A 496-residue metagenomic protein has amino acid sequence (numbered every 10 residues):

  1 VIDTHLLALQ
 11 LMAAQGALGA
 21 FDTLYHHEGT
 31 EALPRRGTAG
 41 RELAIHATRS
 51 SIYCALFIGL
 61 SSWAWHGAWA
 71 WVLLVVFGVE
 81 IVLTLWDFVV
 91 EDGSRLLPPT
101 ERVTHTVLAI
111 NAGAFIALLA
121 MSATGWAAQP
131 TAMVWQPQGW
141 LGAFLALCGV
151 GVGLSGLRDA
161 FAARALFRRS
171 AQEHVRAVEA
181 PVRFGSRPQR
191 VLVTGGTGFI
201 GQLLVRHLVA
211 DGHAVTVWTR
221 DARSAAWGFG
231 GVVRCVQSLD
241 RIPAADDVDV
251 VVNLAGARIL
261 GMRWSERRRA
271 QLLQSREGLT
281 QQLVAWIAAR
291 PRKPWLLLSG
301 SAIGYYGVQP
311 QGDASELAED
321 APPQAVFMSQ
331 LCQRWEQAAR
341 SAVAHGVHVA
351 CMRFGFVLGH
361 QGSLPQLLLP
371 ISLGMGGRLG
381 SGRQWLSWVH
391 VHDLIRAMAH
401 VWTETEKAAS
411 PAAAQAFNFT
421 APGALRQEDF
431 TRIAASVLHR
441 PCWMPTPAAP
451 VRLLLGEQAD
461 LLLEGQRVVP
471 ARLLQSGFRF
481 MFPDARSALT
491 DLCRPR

Functional and structural regions predicted by a protein language model:
A171-Q189, D460-R496: C-terminal amphipathic/interface module of NAD(P)-dependent oxidoreductases and related NAD-binding regulators
P181-R190, E404-E457, T490, R496: Mid/C-terminal beta-alpha module of Rossmann-like enzyme folds, strongest in SDR-family dehydrogenases/epimerases
Q189-D211: N-terminal Rossmann NAD(P)H-binding glycine-rich loop of SDR-like oxidoreductase domains
R223-T280: NAD(P)H-binding glycine-rich loop region in Rossmannoid oxidoreductase-like domains and their noncatalytic homologs
R269, Q281-V326: Conserved Rossmann-fold NAD(P)-dependent oxidoreductase catalytic core, especially the SDR/UDP-sugar
S301, Q337-H360: Conserved beta-loop-beta element that borders a ligand/cofactor-binding pocket
P323-M328, R353-Q361, S381-V391: Glycine-rich "substrate-gating" loop/helix at the edge of Rossmann-like oxidoreductase active sites
R340, L368-G376, Q384-L425: Alpha-helical substrate-binding/gating segment
